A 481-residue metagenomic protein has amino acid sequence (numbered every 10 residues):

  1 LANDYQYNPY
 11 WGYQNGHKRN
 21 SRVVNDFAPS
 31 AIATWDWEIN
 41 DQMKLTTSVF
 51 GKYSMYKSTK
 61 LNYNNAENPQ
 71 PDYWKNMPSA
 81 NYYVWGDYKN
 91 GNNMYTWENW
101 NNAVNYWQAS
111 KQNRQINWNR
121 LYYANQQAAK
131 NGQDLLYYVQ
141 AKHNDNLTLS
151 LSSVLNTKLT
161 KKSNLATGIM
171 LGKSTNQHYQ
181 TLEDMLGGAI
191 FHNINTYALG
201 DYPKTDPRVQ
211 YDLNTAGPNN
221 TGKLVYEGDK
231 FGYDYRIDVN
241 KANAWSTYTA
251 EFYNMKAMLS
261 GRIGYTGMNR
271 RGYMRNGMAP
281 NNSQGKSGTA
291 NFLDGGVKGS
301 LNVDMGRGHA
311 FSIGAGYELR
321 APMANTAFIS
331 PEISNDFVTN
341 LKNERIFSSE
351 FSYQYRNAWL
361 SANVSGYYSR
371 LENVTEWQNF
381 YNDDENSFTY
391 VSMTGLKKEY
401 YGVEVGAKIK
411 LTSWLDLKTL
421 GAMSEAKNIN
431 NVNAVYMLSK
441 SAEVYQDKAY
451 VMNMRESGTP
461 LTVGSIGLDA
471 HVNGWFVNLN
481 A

Functional and structural regions predicted by a protein language model:
L1-P9, N62-D72, M77, T181-H192 (+8 more regions): Flexible, surface-exposed loop regions and adjacent strand-edge segments of Gram-negative outer-membrane beta-barrel
L1-T34, K57-Q140, P207-V225, W377-F380: Acidic/polar loop-and-plug regions of large Gram-negative outer-membrane beta-barrel proteins
W11-R19, A28, N131-Q140, G187 (+8 more regions): Extracytoplasmic loops and strand-loop junctions of Gram-negative outer membrane beta-barrel proteins
N15-K60, D134-H178, E227-K256, A290-D294 (+8 more regions): Outer-membrane beta-barrel transmembrane strands
G51-M55, L171-Q177, F252-N254, I263-N269 (+7 more regions): Transmembrane beta-strands of outer-membrane beta-barrel pores
Y138, N164-G306, N433: Signature of Gram-negative outer-membrane beta-barrel scaffolds
Y211-L224, G267-M278, T289, V303-S349 (+3 more regions): Surface-exposed extracellular loop regions of Gram-negative outer-membrane beta-barrel proteins, predominantly
N254, Y368-R370, F388-A481: Gram-negative outer-membrane beta-barrel transporters
